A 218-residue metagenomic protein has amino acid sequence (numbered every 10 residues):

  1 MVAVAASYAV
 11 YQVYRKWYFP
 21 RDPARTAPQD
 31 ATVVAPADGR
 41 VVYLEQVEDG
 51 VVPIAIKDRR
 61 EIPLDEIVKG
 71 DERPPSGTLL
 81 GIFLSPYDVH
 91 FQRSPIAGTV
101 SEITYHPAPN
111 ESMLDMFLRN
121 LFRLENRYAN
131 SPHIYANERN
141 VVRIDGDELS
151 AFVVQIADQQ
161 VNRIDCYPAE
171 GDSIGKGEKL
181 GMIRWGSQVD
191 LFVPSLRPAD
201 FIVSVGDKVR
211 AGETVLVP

Functional and structural regions predicted by a protein language model:
M1-P218: Contiguous, well-folded functional domains in the mature portion of proteins
